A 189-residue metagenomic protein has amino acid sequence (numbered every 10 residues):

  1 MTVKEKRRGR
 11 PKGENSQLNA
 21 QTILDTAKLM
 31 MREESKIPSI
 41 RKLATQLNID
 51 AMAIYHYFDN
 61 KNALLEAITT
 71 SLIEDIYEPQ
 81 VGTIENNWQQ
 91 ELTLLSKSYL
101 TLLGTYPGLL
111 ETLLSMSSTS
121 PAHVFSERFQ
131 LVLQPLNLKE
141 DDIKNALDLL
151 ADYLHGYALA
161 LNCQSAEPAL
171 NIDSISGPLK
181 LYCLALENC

Functional and structural regions predicted by a protein language model:
M1-R7, C163-C189: C-terminal peripheral helix-coil segments that are non-catalytic and often amphipathic
T22, T26-A63, A67: Helix-turn-helix
I23-M31, L72, Y99, L103: Short hydrophobic clusters on alpha-helical segments that form packing/core surfaces in small helical domains
T69, K97-E127, L159-C163: Amphipathic alpha-helical segments used for helix-helix packing
T70-Y77: Short, basic, alpha-helical segments at the C-terminal edge of helix-turn-helix-like DNA-binding modules
E78-G108, L150: Hydrophobic alpha-helical connector segments
V124-E167, L186-C189: Hydrophobic alpha-helical bundle segments that form small-molecule/ligand-binding pockets
